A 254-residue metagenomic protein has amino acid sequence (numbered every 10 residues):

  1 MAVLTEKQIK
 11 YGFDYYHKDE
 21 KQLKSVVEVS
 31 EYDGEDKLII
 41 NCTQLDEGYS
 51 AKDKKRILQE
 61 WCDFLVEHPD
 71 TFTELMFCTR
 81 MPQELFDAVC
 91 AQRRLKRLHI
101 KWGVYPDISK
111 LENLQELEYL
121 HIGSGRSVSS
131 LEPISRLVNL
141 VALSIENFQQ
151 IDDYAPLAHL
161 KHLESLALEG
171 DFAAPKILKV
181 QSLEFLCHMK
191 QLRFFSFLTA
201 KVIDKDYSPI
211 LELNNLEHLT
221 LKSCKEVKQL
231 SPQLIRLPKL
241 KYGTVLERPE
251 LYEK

Functional and structural regions predicted by a protein language model:
V3-I108, E116-K254: Concave beta-strand-loop units of leucine-rich repeat
